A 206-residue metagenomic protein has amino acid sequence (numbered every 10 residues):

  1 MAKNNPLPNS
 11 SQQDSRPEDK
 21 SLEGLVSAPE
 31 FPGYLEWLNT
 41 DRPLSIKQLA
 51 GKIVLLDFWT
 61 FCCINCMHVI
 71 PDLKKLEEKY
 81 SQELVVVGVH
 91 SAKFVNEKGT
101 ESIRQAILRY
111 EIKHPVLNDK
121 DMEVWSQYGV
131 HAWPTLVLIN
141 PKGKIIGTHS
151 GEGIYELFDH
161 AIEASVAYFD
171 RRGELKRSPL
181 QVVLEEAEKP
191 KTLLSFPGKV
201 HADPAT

Functional and structural regions predicted by a protein language model:
K3-K47: N-terminal "domain-start" segment that seeds a small globular fold
P43-M67, L73, V86-V87: Short active-site neighborhood of thiol/selenol oxidoreductases, capturing the structured segment around
A50-V54, S81-V85, E111-P115, P141: Loop/turn elements at helix/coil->beta-strand transitions in domains of secreted/extracellular proteins
V54, W133-P134, P197-G198: Short loop/turn microsegments at loop-to-beta-strand junctions
M67-R109, K120-V124: Structural microenvironment flanking redox-active thiols in thiol-disulfide oxidoreductases
L108-I112, N118-A161: Thiol/disulfide oxidoreductase modules built on the thioredoxin-like
L138-A205: Thiol-/selenol-based redox modules, centered on thioredoxin-like and closely related oxidoreductase domains
